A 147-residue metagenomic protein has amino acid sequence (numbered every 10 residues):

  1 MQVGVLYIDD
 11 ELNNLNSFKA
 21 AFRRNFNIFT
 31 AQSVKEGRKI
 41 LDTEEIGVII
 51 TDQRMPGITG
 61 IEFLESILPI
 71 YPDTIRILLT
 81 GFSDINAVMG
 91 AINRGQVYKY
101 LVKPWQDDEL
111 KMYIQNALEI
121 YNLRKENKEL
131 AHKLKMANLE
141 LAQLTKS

Functional and structural regions predicted by a protein language model:
Q2-N13, S17-F22, T30, I49-I50: Conserved acidic segment of CheY-like receiver
T30-K39, G60: Helix N-cap/capping motif at the beta->alpha junctions
K39, I61-D73, G90: Short amphipathic alpha-helix used as the core "switch/output" element in two-component signaling
M55: Receiver (REC) domain active-site loop signature in two-component systems and cognate sites in sensor histidine kinases
E62, S83-Y100: Alpha4 helix (beta4-alpha4-beta5 surface) of REC/receiver domains from two-component response regulators
L79-T80: Hydrophobic/aromatic residues positioned on beta-strands within the core alpha/beta folds
N86, W105-I114, L118: C-terminal output helix
R124-K125, A131, K135-N138, A142-T145: Amphipathic, heptad-repeat alpha-helical coiled-coil "signal-transmission/dimerization" linkers that couple sensory
